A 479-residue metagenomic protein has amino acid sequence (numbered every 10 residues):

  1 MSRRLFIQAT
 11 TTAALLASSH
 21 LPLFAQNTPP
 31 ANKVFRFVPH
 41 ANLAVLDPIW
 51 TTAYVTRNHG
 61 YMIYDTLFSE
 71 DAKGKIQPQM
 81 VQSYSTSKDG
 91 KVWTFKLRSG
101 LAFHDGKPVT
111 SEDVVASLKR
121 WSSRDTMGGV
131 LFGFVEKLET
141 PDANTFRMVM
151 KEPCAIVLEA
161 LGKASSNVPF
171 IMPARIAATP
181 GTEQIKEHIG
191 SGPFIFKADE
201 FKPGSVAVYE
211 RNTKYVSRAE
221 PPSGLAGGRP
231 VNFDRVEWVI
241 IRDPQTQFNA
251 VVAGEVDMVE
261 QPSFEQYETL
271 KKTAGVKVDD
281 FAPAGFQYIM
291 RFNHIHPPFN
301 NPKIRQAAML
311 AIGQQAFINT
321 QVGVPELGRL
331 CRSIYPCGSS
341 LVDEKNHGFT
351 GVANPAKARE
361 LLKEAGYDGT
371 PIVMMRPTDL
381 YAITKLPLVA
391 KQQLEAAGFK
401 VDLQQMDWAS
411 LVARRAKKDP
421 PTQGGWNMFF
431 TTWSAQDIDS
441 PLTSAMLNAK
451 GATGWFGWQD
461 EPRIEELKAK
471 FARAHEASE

Functional and structural regions predicted by a protein language model:
F37, G106, Q393-N448: Periplasmic binding protein-like
V38-K88, K119, I189: N-terminal lobe/hinge region of extracytoplasmic solute-binding protein
Q82-M127, P141, R147-V149, Q247-A250 (+1 more regions): Aromatic- and charge-enriched surface segment that lines or borders ligand/interaction sites
K96, V130-K202: Surface-exposed binding/hinge segments that line and control ligand-binding clefts or catalytic entry sites
F194-I195, E326-E364, T378-K385: Structural transition elements
V216-T269, K400: Ligand-site clamp/hinge motif
I295, F299-S339, K385-L386: Periplasmic-binding protein-like
G351, D402-A416, P441-E479: Extracytoplasmic/peripheral linker and loop segments enriched in polar/acidic and small residues with frequent Thr/Pro
